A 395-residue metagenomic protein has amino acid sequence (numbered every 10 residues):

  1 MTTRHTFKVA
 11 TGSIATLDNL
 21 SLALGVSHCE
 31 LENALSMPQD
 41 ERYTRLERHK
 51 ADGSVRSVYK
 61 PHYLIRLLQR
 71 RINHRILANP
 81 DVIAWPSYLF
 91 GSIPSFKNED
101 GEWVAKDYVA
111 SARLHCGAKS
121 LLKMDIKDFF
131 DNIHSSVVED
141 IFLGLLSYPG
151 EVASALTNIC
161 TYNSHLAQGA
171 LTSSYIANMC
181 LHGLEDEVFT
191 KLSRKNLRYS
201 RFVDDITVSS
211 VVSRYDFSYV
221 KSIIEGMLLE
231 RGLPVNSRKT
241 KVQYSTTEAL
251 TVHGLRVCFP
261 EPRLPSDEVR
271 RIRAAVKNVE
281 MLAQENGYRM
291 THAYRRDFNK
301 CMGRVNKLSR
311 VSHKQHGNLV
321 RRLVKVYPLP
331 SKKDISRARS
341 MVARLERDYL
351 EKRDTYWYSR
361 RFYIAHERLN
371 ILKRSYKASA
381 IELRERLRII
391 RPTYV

Functional and structural regions predicted by a protein language model:
M1-N79, P86-L145, P149-E151, T157-A167 (+2 more regions): Right-hand nucleic-acid polymerase module
V82-I83, L192-R198, L233: Surface-exposed helix-capping loop/turn segments at secondary-structure junctions
K123-K127, G169, S173, R194-S213: Catalytic palm active-site di-aspartate
N178-L192: Short amphipathic alpha-helix segments
E185, V203, K221-E225: A general structural signal for well-ordered alpha-helical packing
T190-K191, R198-S200, V242-Q243: Short, conserved, surface-exposed binding loops centered on an aromatic residue
